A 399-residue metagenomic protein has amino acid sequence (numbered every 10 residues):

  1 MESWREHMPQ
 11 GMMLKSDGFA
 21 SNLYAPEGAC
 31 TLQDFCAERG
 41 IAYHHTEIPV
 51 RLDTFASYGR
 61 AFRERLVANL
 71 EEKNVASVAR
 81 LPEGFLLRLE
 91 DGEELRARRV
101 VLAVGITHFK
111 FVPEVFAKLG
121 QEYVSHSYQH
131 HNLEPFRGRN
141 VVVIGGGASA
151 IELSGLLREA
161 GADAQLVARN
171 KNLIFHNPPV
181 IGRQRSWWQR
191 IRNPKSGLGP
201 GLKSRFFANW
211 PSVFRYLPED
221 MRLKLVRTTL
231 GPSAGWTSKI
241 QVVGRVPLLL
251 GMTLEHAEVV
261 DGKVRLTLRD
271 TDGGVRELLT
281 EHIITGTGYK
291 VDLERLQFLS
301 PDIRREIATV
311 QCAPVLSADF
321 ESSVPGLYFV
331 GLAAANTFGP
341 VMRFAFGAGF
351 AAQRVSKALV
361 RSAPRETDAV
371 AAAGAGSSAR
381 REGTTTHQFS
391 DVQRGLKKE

Functional and structural regions predicted by a protein language model:
M1, H44-A148, E152-R381, H387-E399: Flavin (primarily FAD) cofactor-binding/catalytic cores of flavoenzymes
M1-P9: N-terminal phosphate-binding or glycine-rich loops at protein starts, especially the Walker A/P-loop of NTPases
W4, F35, H176: Residues that scaffold the ATP/ADP-binding catalytic core of kinase and kinase-like folds
M8-I41, P194-L217: Flavin (FAD/FMN) cofactor-binding and adjacent substrate-gating region of FAD-dependent oxidoreductase domains
